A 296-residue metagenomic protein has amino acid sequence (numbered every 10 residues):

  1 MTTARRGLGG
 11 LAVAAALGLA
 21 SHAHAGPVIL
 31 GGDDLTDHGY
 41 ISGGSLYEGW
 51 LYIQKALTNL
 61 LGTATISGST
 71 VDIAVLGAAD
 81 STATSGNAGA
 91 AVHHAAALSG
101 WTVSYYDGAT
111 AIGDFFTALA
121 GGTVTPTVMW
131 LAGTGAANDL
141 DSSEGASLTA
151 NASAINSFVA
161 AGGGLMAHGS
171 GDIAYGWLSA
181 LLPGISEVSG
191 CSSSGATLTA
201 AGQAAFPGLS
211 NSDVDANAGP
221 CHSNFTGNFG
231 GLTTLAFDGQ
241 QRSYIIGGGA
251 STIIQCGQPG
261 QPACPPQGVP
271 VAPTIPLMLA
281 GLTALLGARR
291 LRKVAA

Functional and structural regions predicted by a protein language model:
M1-G10, L291: Bacterial N-terminal signal peptides that target proteins for export
G10-G18: Bacterial N-terminal signal peptides
L19-A25: Sec/Tat signal peptide C-region and signal peptidase I cleavage site
I29-H38, S42-Q54, A74-L76, D80-A97 (+1 more regions): A glycine-rich, often tryptophan-bearing local segment used as a flexible ligand/cofactor-contacting loop or short
L35-H38, G43-T65, L235-G268: A recurrent domain-boundary module in secreted/ectodomain proteins
A96-G121: A short, well-structured beta->alpha microelement
P270-A288: A short, hydrophobic C-terminal helix/tail in secreted or cell-surface proteins
L286-A296: C-terminal membrane-anchoring or membrane-association module
